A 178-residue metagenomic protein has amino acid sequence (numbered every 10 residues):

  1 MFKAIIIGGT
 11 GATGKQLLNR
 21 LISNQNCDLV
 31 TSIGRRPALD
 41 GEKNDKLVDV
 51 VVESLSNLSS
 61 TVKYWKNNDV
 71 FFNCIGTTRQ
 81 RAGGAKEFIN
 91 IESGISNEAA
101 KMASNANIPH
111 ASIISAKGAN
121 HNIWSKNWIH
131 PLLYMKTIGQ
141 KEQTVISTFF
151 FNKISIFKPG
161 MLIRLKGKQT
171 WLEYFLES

Functional and structural regions predicted by a protein language model:
F2-N26: N-terminal Rossmann NAD(P)H-binding glycine-rich loop of SDR-like oxidoreductase domains
K3, N26-L29, P109-A111, K153: Residues at the starts of beta-strands that form the adenosine-phosphate
A4-I5, L29-S32, D45-E98, M102-N105: NAD(P)H-binding glycine-rich loop region in Rossmannoid oxidoreductase-like domains and their noncatalytic homologs
I7, I33, C74-I75, A111-K117 (+1 more regions): SDR active-site strand-loop-helix element
S32-L39: Short, polar loop motifs at secondary-structure junctions
R36, A82-A85, N90, G94-K136 (+1 more regions): Conserved Rossmann-fold NAD(P)-dependent oxidoreductase catalytic core, especially the SDR/UDP-sugar
N120-L133, G160-S178: Alpha-helical membrane-targeting segments
Q143-K166: Conserved beta-loop-beta element that borders a ligand/cofactor-binding pocket
